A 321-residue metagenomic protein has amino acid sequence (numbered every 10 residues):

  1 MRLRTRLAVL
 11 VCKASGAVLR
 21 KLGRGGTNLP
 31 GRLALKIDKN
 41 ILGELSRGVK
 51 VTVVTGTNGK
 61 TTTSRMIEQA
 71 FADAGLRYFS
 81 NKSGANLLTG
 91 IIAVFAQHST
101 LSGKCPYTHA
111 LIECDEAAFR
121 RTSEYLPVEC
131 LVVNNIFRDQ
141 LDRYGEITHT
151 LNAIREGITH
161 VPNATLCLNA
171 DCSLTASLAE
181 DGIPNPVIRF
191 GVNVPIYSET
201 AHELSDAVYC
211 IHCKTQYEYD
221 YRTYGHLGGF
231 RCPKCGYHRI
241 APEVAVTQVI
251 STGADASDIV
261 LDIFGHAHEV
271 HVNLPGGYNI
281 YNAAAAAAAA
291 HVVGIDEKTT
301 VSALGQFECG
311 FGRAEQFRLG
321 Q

Functional and structural regions predicted by a protein language model:
L3-G191, S198-Y209: Phosphate-binding loop of NTP-binding sites
K50, A72-R77, I263-V272, R318-Q321: Glycine/charged-rich beta-loop-alpha catalytic/anionic-binding loops adjacent to active sites
N86, Y278-Y281, I295, T299: Charged, alpha-helix-enriched surfaces in structured cytosolic catalytic cores of large nucleotide-utilizing machines
C114-D139, L178-E269, F311: Extended acidic/charged loop-beta regions that coordinate divalent cations and stabilize anionic phosphate/carboxylate
S205-V208, L274-A285, G310-A314: Short glycine/threonine-rich catalytic loop with a Thr-x-Gly-x-Asp
Y237, Q248-A256, I263, A289-Q321: Gly/charged, well-structured mid-domain segments that form the phosphate/adenylate-handling core of ATP-dependent
A256-I259, F264-I280, A284-V292: Extended interfacial segments that mediate partner engagement and assembly in macromolecular machines
